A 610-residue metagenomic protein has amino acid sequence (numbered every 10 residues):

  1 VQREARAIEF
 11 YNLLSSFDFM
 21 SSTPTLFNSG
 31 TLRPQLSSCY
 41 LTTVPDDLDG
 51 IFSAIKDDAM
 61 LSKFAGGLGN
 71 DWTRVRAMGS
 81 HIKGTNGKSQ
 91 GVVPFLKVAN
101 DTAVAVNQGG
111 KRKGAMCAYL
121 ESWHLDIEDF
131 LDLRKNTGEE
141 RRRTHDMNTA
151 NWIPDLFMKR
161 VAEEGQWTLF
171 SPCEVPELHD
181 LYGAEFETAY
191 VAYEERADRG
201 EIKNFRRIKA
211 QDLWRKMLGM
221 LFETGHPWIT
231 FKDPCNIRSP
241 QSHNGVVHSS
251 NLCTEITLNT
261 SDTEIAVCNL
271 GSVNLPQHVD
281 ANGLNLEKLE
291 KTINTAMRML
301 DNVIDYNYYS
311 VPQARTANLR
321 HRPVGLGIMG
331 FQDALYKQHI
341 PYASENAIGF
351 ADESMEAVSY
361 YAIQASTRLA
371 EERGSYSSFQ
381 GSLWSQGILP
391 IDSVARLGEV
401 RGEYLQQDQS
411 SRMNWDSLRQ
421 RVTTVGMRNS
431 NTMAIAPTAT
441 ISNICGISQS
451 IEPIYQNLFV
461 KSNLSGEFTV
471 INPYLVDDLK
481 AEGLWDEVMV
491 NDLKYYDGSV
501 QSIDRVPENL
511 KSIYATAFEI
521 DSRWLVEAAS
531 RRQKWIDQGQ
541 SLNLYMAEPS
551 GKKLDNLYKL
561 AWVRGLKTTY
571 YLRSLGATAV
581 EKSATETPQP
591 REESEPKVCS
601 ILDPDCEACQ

Functional and structural regions predicted by a protein language model:
Q2-R33, A59-S62, Y514-R531: Conserved oxyanion/phosphate-binding beta-strand-loop segments in alpha/beta enzyme cores
Y11, T292-R315, L319, P341-T438 (+3 more regions): Internal maturation/activation junctions in enzymes
N12-N28, S122, E264, M297-D305 (+3 more regions): Core structural elements
L13, F27, T31, W72-M78 (+11 more regions): A glycine-rich phosphate-binding loop feature that marks nucleotide/adenosyl-phosphate handling sites
T25-L32, C39-D49, G79-K97, N107 (+16 more regions): Alpha-helix capping and helix-loop boundary segments enriched in small/acidic/polar residues
S37-L286, Y309-Q313, A362-L383, G387 (+2 more regions): Active-site cavity-forming subdomains of large catalytic enzyme subunits
T257-N259, L300-D305, D408-R412, R421-E592: Catalytic alpha/beta core of large soluble enzyme barrels
K582-Q610: Acidic, low-complexity intrinsically disordered tails
